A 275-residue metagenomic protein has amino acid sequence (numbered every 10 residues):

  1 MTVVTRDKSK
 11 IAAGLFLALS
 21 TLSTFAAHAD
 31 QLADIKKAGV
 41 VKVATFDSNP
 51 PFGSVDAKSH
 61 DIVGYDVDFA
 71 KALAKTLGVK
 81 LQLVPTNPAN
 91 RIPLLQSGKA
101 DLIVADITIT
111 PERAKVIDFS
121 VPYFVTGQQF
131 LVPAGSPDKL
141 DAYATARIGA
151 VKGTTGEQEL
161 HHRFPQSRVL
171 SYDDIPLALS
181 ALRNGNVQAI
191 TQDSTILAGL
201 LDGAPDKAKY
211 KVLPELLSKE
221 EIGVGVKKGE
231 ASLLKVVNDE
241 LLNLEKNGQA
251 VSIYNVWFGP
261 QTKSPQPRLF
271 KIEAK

Functional and structural regions predicted by a protein language model:
D30-D106: Extracytoplasmic small-molecule ligand-binding "clamshell" domains of the periplasmic binding protein/Venus flytrap
L32, V132-I148: Flexible hinge/capping segments at coil-to-helix
A44-N49, V84-A89, G98, L102-T110 (+5 more regions): Beta->alpha turn/N-cap motifs
D47, F124-L131, S194, A198-L241 (+1 more regions): Periplasmic-binding protein-like
V67, Q82-P93, G135, K152 (+3 more regions): Short helix-initiation/N-cap motifs at beta->coil->alpha
V67-T76, S136, T145-R147, T154-T155 (+1 more regions): Extended ligand-binding regions for polar small-molecule ligands
K75-T76, V84-P85, A89-L102, V116-D118 (+4 more regions): Short helices/loops that flank or line small-molecule/ion binding pockets
E159-Y172, L241-K275: Ligand-binding clefts/hinges and TM-proximal coupling segments of bilobed small-molecule sensing domains
